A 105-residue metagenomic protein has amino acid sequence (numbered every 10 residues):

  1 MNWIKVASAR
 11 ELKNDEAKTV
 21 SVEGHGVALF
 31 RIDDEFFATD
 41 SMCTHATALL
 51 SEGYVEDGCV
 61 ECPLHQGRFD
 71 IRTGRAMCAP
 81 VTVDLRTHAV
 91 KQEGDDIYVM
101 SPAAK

Functional and structural regions predicted by a protein language model:
N2-S8: Short amphipathic
E11-K105: Rieske [2Fe-2S] iron-sulfur-binding domain
